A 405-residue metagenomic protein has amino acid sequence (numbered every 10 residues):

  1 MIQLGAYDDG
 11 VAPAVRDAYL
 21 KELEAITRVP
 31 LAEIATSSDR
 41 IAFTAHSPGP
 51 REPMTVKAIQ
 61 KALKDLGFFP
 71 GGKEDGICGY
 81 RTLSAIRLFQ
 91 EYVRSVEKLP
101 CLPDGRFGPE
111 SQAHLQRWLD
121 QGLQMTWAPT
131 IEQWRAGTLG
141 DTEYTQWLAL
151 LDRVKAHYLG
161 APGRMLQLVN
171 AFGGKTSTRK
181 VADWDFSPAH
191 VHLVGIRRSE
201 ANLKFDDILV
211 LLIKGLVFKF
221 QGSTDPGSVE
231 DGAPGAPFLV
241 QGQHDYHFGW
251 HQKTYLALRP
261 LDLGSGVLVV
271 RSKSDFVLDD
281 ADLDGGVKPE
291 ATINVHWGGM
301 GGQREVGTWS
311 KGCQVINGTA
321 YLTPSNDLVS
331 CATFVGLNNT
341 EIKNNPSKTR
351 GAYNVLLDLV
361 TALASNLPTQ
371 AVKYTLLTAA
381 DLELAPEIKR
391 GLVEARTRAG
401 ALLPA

Functional and structural regions predicted by a protein language model:
M1-L151: Cell-envelope/ECM-targeting effectors and their regulatory/trafficking segments
L66-G72, V93-L99, G302-V306, A320-N326 (+1 more regions): Substrate-binding/catalytic groove segments of enzymes that remodel or degrade extracellular structural polymers
L123-E305, Y321-P324, V329-P404: Cell wall/extracellular polymer interaction/catalysis modules
W309-S310: Membrane-proximal extracellular juxtamembrane segment immediately upstream of a following transmembrane helix
